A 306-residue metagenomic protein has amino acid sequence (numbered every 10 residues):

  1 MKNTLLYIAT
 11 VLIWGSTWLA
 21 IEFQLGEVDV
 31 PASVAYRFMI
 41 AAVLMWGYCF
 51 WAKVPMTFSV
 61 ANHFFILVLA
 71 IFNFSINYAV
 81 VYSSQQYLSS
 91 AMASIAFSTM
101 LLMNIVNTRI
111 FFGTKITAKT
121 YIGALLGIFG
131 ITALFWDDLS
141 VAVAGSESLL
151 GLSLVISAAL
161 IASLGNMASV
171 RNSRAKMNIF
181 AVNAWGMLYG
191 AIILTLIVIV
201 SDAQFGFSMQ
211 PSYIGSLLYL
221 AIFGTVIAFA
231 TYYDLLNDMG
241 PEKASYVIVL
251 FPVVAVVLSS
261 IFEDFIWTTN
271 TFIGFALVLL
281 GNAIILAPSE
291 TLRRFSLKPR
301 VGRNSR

Functional and structural regions predicted by a protein language model:
M1-I8, T99-L160, A276-R306: Juxtamembrane helix-loop boundary signature in multi-pass membrane transporters
M1-N3, E27-P31, A35, F58-F64 (+3 more regions): Juxtamembrane helix-entry segments on the extracytoplasmic side of multipass membrane proteins
I13, T17-W18, W46-F97, A133 (+1 more regions): Specific transmembrane alpha-helical segments of multi-pass solute transporters/efflux pumps, especially DMT/EamA
E27-I76, M103-N104, I161-A168, A184-D202 (+2 more regions): Transmembrane alpha-helices of multi-pass small-molecule transport proteins
V34-Y36, M92-T99, A168-A191, A221-I261: Helix-helix packing/entry segments at the starts of transmembrane helices
R37-M39, W46, W136-D137, Y213-G215 (+1 more regions): C-terminal-most transmembrane helix of multi-pass membrane proteins
M45, N104-V106, I110, V141-D202 (+2 more regions): Transmembrane alpha-helical segments that form core, pore/gating elements of small-molecule transporters/exporters
G47-M56, M100-F129, V253-I273: C-terminal transmembrane-helix exit sites in multi-pass transporters
